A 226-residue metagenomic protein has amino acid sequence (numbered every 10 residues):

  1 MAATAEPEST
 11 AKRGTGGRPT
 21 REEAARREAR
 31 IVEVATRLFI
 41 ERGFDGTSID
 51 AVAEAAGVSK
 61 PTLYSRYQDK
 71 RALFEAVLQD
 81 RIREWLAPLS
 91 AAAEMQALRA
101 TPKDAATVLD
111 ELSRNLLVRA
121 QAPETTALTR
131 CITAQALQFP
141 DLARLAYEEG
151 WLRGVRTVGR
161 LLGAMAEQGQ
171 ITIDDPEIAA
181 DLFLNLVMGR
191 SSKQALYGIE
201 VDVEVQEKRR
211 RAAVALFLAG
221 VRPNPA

Functional and structural regions predicted by a protein language model:
M1-R26, A92-Q96, N224-A226: N-terminal intrinsically disordered/low-complexity leader segments
R26-A35, V52, V77-R81, W85 (+1 more regions): Generic hydrophobic, amphipathic alpha-helix propensity
R30, L38-A72, A76-V77: Helix-turn-helix
I31-F39, L116, F217: Short hydrophobic clusters on alpha-helical segments that form packing/core surfaces in small helical domains
L89-T126, A180: Hydrophobic alpha-helical connector segments
T107, V118-T133, P140-E167, K208: Amphipathic alpha-helical packing segments from all-alpha helical-bundle domains
R144, L152, A166-A215, P225: Hydrophobic/aromatic-rich alpha-helical bundle segments in the mid-to-C-terminal region
L161, L216-N224: C-terminal alpha-helix
